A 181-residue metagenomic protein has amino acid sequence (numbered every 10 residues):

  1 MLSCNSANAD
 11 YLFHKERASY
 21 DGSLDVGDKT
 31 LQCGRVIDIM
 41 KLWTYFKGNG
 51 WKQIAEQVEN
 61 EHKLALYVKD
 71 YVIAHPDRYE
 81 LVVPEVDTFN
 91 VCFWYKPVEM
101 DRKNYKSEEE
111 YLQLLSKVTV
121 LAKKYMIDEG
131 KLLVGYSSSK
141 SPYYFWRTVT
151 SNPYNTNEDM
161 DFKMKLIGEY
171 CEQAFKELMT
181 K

Functional and structural regions predicted by a protein language model:
M1-H75: Active-site C-terminal subdomain of aminotransferase-like
I37, E56-K63, Y67, V86 (+5 more regions): Generic recognition of stable, solvent-exposed alpha-helical segments in well-folded globular domains
T44-Y45, C92-Y95, W146-S151: Short, hydrophobic beta-strand segments
G48-K52, E99, N152-N157: A generic structural motif
V72-V82, K176-K181: Surface-exposed helix-capping loop/turn segments at secondary-structure junctions
E80-V86, V134-S139, K181: Short beta-strand
L81-M126: Conserved PLP-binding catalytic core of the aspartate aminotransferase-like
Y105-E108, S138-K181: PLP-dependent enzyme catalytic core of the Aspartate aminotransferase-like
